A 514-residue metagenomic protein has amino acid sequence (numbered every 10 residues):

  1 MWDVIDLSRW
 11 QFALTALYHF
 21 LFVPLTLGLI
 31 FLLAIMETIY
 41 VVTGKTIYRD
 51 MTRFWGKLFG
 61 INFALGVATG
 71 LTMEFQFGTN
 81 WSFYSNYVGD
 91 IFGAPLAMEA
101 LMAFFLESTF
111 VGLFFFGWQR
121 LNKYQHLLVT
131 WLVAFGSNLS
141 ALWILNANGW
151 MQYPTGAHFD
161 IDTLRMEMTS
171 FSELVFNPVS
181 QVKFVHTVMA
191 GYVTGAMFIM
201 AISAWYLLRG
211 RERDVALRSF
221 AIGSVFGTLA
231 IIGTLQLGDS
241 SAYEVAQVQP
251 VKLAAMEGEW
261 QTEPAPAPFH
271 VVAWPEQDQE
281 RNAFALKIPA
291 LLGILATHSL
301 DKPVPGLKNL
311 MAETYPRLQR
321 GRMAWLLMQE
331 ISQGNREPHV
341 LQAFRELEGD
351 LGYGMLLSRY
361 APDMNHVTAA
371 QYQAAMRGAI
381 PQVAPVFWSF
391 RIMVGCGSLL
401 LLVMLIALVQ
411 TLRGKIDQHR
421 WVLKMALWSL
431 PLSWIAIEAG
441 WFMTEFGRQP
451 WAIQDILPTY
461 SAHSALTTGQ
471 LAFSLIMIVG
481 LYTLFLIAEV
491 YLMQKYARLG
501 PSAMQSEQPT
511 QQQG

Functional and structural regions predicted by a protein language model:
M1-L17, G44-M51, F75-A97, G149-V185 (+6 more regions): Membrane-interface interhelical loops and short amphipathic "cap" helices that link adjacent transmembrane segments
A13, P178-G191, Q279-C396, L475: Individual transmembrane alpha-helix segments
V23-L32, M102-F110, G191-A201, I392-L408 (+1 more regions): Hydrophobic alpha-helical transmembrane segments
T43-I61, Y87-G93, A97, G117-F135 (+2 more regions): Membrane-interfacial loop-to-helix junctions in multi-pass inner-membrane proteins
G60-T69, W131-P154, G227-G238, L427-T444: Hydrophobic alpha-helical membrane-insertion segments
N62-L132, G149, F446-Q449: Membrane-interface helix-loop-helix modules in multi-pass inner-membrane proteins
G112-L121, Q125-W131, L142-M151, F171 (+2 more regions): Internal alpha-helical transmembrane segments
G378-W441, A472-Y496: C-terminal substrate/ligand-recognition segments
